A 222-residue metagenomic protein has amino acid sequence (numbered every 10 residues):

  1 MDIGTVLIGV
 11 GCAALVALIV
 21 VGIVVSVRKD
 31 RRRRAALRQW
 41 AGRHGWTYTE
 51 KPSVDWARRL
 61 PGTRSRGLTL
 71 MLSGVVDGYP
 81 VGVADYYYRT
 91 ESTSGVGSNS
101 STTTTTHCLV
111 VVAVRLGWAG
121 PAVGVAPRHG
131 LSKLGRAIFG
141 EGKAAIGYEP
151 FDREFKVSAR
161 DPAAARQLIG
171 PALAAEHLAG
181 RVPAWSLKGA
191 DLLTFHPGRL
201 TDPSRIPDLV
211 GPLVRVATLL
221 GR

Functional and structural regions predicted by a protein language model:
M1-R28: Alpha-helical transmembrane anchor segments and their immediate juxtamembrane flanks, especially terminal single-pass
V20-H44: Transmembrane-cytosolic junction motif
A36-R38, G42-R59, T63-R222: Charged, low-complexity intrinsically disordered regions
